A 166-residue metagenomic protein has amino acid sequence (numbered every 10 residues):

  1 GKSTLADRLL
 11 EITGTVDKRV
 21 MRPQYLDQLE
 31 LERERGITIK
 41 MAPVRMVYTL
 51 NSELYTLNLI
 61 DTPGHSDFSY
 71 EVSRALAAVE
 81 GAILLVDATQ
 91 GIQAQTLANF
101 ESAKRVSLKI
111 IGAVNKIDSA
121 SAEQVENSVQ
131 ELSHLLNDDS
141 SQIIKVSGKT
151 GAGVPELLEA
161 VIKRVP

Functional and structural regions predicted by a protein language model:
G1-L85, I92, N99: P-loop NTPase switch module centered on the Walker A-proximal segment
A6-L10, E71-V72, T96-L97, S121-E126 (+1 more regions): Short acidic, glycine/serine/threonine-rich loops at helix termini
A78-V79, V106, D138-D139: Short, structured coil segments at secondary-structure junctions
L84, G112-A113: Structural beta-sheet core signal
T89, I117: Acidic beta-to-alpha connecting loop that harbors the catalytic carboxylate
G91-S107: Amphipathic helical hotspot of TIR/SEFIR-family domains
K109, D118-V165: Canonical P-loop GTPase G-domain recognition
